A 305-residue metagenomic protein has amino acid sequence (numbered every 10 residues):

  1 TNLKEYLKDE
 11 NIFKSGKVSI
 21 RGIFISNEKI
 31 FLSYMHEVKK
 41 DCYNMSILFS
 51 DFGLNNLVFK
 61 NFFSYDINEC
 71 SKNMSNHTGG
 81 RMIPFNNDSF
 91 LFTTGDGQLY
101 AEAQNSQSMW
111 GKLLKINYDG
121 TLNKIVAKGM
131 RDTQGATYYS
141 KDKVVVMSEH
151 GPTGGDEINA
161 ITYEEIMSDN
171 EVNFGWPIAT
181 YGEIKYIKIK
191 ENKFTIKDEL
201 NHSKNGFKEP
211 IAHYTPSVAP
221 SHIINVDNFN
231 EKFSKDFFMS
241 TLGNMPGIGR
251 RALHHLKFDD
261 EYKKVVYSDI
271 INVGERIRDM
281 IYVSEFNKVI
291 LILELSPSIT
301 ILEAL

Functional and structural regions predicted by a protein language model:
T1-L99, G135-T137, K143-G151, P216-D260 (+1 more regions): Acidic, Gly/Ser/Thr-rich repeat motifs that build Ca2+-stabilized beta-propeller blades
I20-R21, R276-M280: Repeated scaffold domains used in trafficking and secretory/extracellular systems, primarily beta-propellers
V58-K60, F174, D269: Short beta-strand segments
D96-Y267, E285-F286: Beta-propeller domain segments
I161-Y163, T300-L305: Short beta-strand-to-coil "C-cap" segments at the C-terminal boundary of structured domains/repeats, marking
S268-G274: Short, Gly/Ser/Thr-enriched beta-strand-loop segments that form substrate-interacting elements of hydrolase/peptidase
